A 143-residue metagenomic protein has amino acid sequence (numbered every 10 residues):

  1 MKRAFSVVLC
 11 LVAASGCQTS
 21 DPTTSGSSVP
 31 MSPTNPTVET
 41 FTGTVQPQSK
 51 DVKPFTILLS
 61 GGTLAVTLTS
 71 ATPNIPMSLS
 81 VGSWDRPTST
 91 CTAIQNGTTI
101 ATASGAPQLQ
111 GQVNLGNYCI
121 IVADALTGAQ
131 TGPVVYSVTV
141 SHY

Functional and structural regions predicted by a protein language model:
K2-V8: Sec-dependent signal peptide recognition, specifically the positively charged N-region followed immediately by
A13-G16: C-terminal motif of bacterial Sec signal peptides marking the signal peptidase cleavage site
Q18-T19, T44-Q95, V113-Y118, H142: Acidic, Ser/Thr/Pro-rich low-complexity intrinsically disordered segments
T19-P36, V81-S89, N117-Y143: C-terminal edge strands of extracellular/lumenal beta-sandwich accessory domains
V29-T42, T92-I100: Local beta-strand/beta-hairpin segments that build beta-sheet-rich folds
T34-P36, Q46-K50, S104: Solvent-exposed, conformationally flexible loop/turn segments
E39-F41, D51-K53, P107: Residue-level marker for the onset of beta-strands and adjacent loop->beta junctions in well-ordered domains
T99-V113: Beta-sandwich interaction modules
